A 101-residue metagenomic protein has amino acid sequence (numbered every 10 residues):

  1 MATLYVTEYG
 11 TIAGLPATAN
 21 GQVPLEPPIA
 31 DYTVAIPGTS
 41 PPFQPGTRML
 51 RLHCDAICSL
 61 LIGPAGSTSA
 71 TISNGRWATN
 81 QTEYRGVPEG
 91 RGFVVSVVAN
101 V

Functional and structural regions predicted by a protein language model:
M1-P24, V98-V101: Short, intrinsically disordered N-terminal pre-domain segments
L4-V6, V34, L52, L60 (+1 more regions): Hydrophobic beta-strand residues in large extracellular and virion-surface proteins
L15-G46: Surface-exposed ligand/attachment interfaces on beta-rich extracellular proteins
T33-S40, A70-P88: Short, solvent-exposed S/T- and G/P-enriched segments that are highly enriched in secreted/extracellular and lumenal
I36-G38, C58, R91-F93: Short tyrosine-centred short linear motifs in exposed loops/low-complexity segments
T47-L50, G86-N100: Noncatalytic modules at the cell exterior or secretory-pathway interfaces, chiefly beta-strand-rich lectin/adhesion
H53-T71: Short, surface-exposed beta-strand/strand-loop-strand elements in extracellular ectodomains
